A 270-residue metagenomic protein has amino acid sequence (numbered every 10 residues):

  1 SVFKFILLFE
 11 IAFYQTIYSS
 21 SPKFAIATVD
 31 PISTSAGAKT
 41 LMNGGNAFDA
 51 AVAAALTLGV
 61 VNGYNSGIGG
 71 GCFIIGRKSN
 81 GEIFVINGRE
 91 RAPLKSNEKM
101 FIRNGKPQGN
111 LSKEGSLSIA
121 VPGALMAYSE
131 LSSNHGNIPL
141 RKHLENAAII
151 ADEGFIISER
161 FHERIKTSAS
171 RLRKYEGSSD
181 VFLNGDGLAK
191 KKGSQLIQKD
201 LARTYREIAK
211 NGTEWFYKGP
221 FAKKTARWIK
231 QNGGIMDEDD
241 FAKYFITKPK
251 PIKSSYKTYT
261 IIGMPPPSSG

Functional and structural regions predicted by a protein language model:
K4-Y14: Bacterial N-terminal signal peptides
I17-S35, K39, A47-N211, F216-K218 (+1 more regions): Noncatalytic scaffold domains of N-terminal-nucleophile
